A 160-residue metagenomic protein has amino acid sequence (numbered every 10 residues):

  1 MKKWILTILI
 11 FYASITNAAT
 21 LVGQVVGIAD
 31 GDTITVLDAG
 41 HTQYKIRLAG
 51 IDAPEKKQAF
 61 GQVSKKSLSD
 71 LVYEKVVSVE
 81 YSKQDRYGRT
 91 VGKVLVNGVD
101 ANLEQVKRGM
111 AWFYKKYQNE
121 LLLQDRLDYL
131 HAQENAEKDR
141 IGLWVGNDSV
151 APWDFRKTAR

Functional and structural regions predicted by a protein language model:
K2-I5, S14-R160: Small beta-barrel nucleic-acid-binding modules, primarily SNase/OB-fold domains and secondarily Tudor-like barrels
I10-Y12: Small beta-barrel nucleic-acid-binding modules, principally OB-folds
